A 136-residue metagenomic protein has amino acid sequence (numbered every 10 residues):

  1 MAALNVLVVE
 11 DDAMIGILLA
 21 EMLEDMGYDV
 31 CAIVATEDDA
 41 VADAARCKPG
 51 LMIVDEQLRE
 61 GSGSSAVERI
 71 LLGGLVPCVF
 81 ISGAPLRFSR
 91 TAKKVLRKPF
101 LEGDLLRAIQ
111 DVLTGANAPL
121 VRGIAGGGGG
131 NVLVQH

Functional and structural regions predicted by a protein language model:
D12-A32: Two-component/phosphorelay signaling modules centered on CheY-like receiver
I33-L51: Acidic, metal-coordinating helix/loop segments flanking the phosphotransfer/catalytic sites of two-component signaling
V54-R69: Conserved phosphotransfer microenvironments
L75-R87: A short, hydrophobic beta-strand element within the central beta-sheet of small alpha/beta folds
K98: A Lys-centered signature of the CheY-like receiver
L101, Q110: Receiver (REC) domain switch/active-site region of two-component response regulators
G115-H136: CheY-like receiver
